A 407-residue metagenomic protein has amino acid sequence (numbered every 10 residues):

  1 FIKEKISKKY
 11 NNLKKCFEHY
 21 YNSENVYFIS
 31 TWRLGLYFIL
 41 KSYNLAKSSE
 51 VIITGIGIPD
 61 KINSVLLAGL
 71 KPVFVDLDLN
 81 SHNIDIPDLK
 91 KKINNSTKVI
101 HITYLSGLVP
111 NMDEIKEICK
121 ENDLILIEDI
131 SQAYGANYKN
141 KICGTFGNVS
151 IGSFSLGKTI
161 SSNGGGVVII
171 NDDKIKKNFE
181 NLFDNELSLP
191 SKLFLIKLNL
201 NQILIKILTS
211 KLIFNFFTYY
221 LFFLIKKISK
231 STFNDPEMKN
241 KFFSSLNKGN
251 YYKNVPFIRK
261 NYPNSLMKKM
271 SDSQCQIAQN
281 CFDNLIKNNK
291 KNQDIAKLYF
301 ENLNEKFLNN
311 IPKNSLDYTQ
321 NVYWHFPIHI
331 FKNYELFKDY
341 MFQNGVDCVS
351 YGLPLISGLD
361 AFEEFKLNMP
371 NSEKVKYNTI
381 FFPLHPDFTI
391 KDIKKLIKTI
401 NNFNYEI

Functional and structural regions predicted by a protein language model:
F1-K5: Glycine-rich phosphate-binding segment of PLP-dependent enzymes
K8, N12-E24, I100-T103, D173-I407: PLP-dependent aminotransferase class I/II
K9-E50, I58-L66, F74-D76, K141: Phosphate-binding glycine-rich loop
K61, I115, F337: Aromatic/hydrophobic pocket-lining residues that form π-stacking "cages" and hydrophobic walls in ligand
L66, K116, K120, F342: Anion (oxyanion) recognition and catalysis
G69: Structured binding elements
N80-L193, L198-Q202, K206, Y219 (+1 more regions): Active-site phosphate-binding strand-loop segment of PLP-dependent enzymes
